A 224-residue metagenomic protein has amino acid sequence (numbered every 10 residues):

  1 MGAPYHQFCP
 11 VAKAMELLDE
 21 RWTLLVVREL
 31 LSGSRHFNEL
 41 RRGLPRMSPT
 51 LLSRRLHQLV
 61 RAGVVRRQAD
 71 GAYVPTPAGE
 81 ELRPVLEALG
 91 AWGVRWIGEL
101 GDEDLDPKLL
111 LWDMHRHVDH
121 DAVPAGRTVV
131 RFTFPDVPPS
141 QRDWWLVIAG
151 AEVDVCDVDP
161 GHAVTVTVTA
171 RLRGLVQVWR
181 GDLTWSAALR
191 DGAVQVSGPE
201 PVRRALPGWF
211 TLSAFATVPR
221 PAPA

Functional and structural regions predicted by a protein language model:
M1-Q7: N-terminal intrinsically disordered/low-complexity leader segments
C9-M47, A62: N-terminal helix-turn-helix DNA-binding core of bacterial DNA-binding proteins
L18-T23, T76-L82: Alpha-helical hinge/cap motifs
L52-A62: Basic amphipathic alpha-helical segments that dock to polyanions
V60-V74: Beta-hairpin "wing" of winged helix-turn-helix
P77-E152, E200-A224: Acidic, aliphatic-rich amphipathic alpha-helical segments
G161-A224: C-terminal interaction segments
